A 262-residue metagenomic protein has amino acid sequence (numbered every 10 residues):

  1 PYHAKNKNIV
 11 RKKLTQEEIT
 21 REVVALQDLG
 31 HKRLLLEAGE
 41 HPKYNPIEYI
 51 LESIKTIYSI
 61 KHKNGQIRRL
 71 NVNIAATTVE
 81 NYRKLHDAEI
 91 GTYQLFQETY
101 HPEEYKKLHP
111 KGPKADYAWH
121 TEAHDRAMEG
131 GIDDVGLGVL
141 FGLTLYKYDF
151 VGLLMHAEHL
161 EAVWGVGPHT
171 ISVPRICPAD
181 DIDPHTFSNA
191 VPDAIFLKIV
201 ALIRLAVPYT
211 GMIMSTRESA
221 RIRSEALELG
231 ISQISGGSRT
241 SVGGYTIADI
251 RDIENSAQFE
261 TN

Functional and structural regions predicted by a protein language model:
P1-E18: Canonical Radical SAM [4Fe-4S] cluster-binding loop centered on the CxxxCxxC motif and its immediate flanking residues
A4-K7, L35-I47: Glycine-rich, proline-tolerant flexible connector loops at the mouths of alpha/beta enzymes
T20, D28, K32-L34, I47-L140: Radical SAM/AdoMet-radical enzyme domain recognition
R21, Q27, H62-N64, V151 (+1 more regions): Auxiliary Fe-S-binding modules of radical SAM enzymes
L34, H41-Y44, I67-T77, P110-G112 (+3 more regions): Conserved strand-turn element in the central/C-terminal portion of the radical SAM core barrel that lines
L36, L95, A127, A157 (+2 more regions): Conserved, mostly hydrophobic/aromatic
A38, Q97, V139, T216 (+1 more regions): Short secondary-structure boundary segments
T77-E89, D133, T144-H159, S219-L229: Catalytic cores of alpha/beta
